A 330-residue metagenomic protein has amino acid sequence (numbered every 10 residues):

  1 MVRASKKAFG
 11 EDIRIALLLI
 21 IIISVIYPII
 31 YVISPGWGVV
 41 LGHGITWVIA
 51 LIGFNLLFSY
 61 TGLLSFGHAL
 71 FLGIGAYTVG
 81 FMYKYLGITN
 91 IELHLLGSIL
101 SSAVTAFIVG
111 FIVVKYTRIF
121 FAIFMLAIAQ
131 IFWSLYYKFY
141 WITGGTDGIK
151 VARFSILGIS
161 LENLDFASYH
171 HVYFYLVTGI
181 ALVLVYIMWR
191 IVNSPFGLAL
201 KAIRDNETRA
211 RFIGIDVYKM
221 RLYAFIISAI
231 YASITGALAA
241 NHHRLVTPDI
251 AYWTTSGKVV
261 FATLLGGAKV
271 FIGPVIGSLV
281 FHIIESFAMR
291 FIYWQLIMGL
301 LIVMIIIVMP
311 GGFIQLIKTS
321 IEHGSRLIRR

Functional and structural regions predicted by a protein language model:
M1-I49, T78, I88-H94, Y169 (+1 more regions): Membrane-interfacial amphipathic/re-entrant helices at transmembrane-helix boundaries
M1-V25, D205-T208, F212-K219, A288-R330: Cytosolic-side transmembrane-helix boundaries in multi-pass membrane proteins
P35-L86, I112-M125, A202-F212, G267-F271: Single transmembrane alpha-helix segments in multi-pass membrane proteins
L41, S65, T78, A106 (+11 more regions): Generic structural signal for small/hydrophobic residues in well-ordered secondary structure, especially within
L86-Q130, I276-S278: Alpha-helical transmembrane segments within multi-pass membrane transporters and channels
A106, R221-V308: Transmembrane alpha-helical segments in multi-pass inner-membrane proteins
I128, F132-F166, G197, G311-L316: Extracellular/periplasmic helix-loop junction at the C-terminal end of a transmembrane helix in multi-pass membrane
A167-T247: Helix-loop-helix "hairpin" substructures at the membrane interface of multi-pass membrane proteins
